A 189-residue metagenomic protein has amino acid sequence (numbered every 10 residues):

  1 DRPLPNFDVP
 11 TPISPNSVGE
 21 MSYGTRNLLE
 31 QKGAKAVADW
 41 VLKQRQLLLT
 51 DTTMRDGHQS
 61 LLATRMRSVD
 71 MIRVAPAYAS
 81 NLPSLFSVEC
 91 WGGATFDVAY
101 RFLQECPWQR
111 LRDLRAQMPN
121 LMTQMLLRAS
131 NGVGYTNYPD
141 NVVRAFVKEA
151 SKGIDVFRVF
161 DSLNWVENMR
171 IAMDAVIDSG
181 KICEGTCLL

Functional and structural regions predicted by a protein language model:
D1-K43: Flexible inter-domain linker/hinge segments
Q44-D51: Transmembrane beta-strand segments of Gram-negative outer membrane beta-barrel proteins
L49, G57, V159: Conserved, mostly hydrophobic/aromatic
T52-A63: Conserved phosphate/anionic-ligand binding catalytic regions in large, soluble enzymes, centered on
D70-N81, R112-L114, M173: Histidine-anchored nucleotide/phosphate-binding helix
A79-F86, Q117-M122: Short, solvent-exposed loop/edge-beta patches enriched in aromatic
S84-S87, V156-R158: Residues at the N-termini of beta-strands
G92-L189: Active-site beta->alpha loop and helix N-cap motifs at the rims of alpha/beta catalytic domains
